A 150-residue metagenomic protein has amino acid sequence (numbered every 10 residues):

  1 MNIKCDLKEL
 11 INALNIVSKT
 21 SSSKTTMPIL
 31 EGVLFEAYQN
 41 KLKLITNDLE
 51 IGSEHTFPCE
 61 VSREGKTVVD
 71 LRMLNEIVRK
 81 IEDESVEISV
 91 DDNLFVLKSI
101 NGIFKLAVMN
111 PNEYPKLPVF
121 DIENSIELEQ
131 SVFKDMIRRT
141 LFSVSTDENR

Functional and structural regions predicted by a protein language model:
M1-R150: Structural preference for solvent-exposed beta-strand-turn elements and adjacent flexible terminal/loop segments within
